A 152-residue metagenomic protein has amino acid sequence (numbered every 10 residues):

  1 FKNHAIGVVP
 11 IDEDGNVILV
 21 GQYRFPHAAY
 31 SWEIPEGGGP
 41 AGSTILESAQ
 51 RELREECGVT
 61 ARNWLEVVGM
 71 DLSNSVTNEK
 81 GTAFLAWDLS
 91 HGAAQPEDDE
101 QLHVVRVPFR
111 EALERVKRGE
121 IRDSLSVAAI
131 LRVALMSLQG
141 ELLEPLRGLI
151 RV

Functional and structural regions predicted by a protein language model:
F1-K2, G7-R51, E55: Conserved Nudix-box catalytic region and its N-terminal flanking loop in Nudix hydrolases and closely related
P10, L19, L85-A86, R106: Conserved hydrophobic "DFG−1" position in protein kinase catalytic cores
D12, R24, R54, G58-G92: Active-site segment of metal-dependent pyrophosphate-handling enzymes, primarily the Nudix hydrolase catalytic core
Y30, S75-V76, T82, D99-V152: Nudix hydrolase/Nudix homology domain
I34-E66, F84, P96-D98, P108: The catalytic Nudix box helix
